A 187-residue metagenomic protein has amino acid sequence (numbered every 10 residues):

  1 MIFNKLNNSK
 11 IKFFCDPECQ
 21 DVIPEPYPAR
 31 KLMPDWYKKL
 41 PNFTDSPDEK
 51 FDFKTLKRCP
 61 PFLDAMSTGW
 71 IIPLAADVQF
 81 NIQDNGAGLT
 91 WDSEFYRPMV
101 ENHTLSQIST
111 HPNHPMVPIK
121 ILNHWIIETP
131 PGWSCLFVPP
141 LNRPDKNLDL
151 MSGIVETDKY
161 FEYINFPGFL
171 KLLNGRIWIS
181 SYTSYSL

Functional and structural regions predicted by a protein language model:
M1-Y160, K171-L187: Non-catalytic terminal segments and appended small domains
F161-F166: Aromatic sugar-binding surface patches on proteins that engage polysaccharides or sugar-phosphate polymers
